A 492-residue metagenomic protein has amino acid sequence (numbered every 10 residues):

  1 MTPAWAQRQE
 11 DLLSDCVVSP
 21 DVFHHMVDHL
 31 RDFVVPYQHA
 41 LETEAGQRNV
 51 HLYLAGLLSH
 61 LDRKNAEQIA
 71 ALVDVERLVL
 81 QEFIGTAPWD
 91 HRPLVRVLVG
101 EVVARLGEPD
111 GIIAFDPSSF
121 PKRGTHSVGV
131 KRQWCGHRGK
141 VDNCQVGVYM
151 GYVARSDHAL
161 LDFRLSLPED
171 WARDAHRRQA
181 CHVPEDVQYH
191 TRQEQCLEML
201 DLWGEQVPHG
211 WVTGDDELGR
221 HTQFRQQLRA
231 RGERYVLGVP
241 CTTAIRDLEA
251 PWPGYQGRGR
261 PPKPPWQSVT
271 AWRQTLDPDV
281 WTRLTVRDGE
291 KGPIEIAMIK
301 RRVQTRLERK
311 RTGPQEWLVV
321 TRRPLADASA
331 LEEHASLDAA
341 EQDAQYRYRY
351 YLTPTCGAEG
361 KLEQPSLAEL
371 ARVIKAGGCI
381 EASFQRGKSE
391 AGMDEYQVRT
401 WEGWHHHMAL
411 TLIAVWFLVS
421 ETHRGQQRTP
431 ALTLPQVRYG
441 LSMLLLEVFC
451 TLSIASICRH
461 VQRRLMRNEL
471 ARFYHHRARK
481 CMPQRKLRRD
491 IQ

Functional and structural regions predicted by a protein language model:
T2-I84: Gly/serine-rich nucleotide phosphate-binding loop at the start of the catalytic core of nucleotide/ADP-ribose-handling
H25, H176-Q195: Glycine-rich phosphate-binding "P-loop"
R31, S156-C181, E185, V236-P240 (+2 more regions): An anionic, glycine-rich sequence signature occurring as long contiguous blocks
I69, P109-R123, M150, W211-R220 (+4 more regions): Short, conserved catalytic/metal-binding motifs centered on acidic residues
F83-E169, D174: Active-site-proximal, Lys/Arg-enriched surface segment that forms a nucleic-acid-binding/basic interface patch
E205, Q223-R234: Short, surface-exposed basic-aromatic patches at helix termini and helix-loop junctions that form
S268, Q364-I374, S389-H405, G425: Short, solvent-exposed helix-loop connector elements
M393-T451: Basic, amphipathic alpha-helical segments enriched in Lys/Arg and hydrophobic/aromatic residues
